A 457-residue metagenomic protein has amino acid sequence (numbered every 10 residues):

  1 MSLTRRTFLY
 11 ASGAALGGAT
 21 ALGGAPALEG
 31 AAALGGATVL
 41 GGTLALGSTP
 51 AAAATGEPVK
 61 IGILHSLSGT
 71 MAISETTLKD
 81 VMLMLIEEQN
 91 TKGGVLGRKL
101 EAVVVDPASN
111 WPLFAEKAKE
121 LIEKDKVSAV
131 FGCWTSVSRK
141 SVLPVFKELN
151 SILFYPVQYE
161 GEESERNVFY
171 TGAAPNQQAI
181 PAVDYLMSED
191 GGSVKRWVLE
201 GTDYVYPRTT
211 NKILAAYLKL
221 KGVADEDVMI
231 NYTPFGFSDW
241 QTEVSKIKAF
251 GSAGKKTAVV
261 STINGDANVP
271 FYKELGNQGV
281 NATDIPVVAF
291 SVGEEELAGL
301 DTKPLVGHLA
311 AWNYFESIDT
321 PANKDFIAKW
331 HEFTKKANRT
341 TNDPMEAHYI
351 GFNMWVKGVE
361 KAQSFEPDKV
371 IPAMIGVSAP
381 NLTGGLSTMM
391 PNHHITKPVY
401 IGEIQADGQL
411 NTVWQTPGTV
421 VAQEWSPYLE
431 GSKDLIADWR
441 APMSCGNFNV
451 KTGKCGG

Functional and structural regions predicted by a protein language model:
M1-A32: N-terminal secretory signal peptides and thylakoid transit peptides that target proteins across membranes
G24-L64: C-terminal segment of N-terminal export signals and the immediately downstream linker at the start of the mature
G62-V81, V105-P112, W134-V137, T202-R208 (+2 more regions): Extracytoplasmic "Venus flytrap"
I73-D80, G93-E163, T171, Y232-Q241: Beta-alpha junction/loop-to-helix N-cap segments that form part of ligand/metal-binding clefts
E116, E160, N167-Q278, S317-D325 (+1 more regions): Extracellular/periplasmic Venus flytrap/periplasmic-binding protein
L121, D125-W134, F154-P156, V198-G201 (+4 more regions): Periplasmic-binding protein-like
E274-Y349, E360-F365, T416-N447, K451-T452: Extracellular/periplasmic periplasmic-binding protein-like sensory domains
S378-G457: Solvent-exposed, acidic/polar segments of extracytosolic/periplasmic ligand-binding ectodomains
